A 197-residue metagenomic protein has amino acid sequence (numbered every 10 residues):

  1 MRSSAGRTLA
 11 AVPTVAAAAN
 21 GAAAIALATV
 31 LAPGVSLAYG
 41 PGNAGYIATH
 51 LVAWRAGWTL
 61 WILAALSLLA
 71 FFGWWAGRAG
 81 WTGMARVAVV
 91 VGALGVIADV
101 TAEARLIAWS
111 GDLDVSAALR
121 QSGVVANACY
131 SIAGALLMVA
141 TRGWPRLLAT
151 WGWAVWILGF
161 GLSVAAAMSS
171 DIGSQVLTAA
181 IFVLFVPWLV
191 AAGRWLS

Functional and structural regions predicted by a protein language model:
M1-S197: Hydrophobic, aromatic-enriched alpha-helical segments typical of multi-pass transmembrane helices
